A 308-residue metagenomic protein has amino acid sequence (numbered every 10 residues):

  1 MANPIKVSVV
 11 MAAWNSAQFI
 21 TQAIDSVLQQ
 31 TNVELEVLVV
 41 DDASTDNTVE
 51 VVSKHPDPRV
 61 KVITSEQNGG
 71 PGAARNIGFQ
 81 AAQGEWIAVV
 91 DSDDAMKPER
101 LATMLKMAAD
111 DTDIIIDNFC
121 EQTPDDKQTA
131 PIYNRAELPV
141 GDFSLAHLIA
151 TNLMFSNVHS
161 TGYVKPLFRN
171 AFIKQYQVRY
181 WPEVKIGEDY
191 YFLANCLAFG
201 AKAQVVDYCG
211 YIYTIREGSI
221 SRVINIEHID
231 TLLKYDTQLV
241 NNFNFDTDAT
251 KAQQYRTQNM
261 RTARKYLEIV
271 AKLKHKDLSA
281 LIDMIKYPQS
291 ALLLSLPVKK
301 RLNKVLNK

Functional and structural regions predicted by a protein language model:
F19-T21, D46-K54, A95, E99: Acidic helix N-cap motif at the loop->helix transition within catalytic regions of sugar-transfer enzymes
D25-E34: Short, acidic, metal-binding catalytic loop of nucleotide-sugar glycosyltransferases
S26, D41-E50, Q67, D91: A conserved acidic beta->alpha catalytic loop
S65-A82: Glycine-rich, basic loop-to-helix element that forms the pyrophosphate-binding segment of sugar-nucleotide handling
I87: Short aromatic/hydrophobic "clamp" motif used to bind/position activated sugar donors
K97, A102-R179: Flexible acidic/His/Gly-enriched loops in nucleotide-sugar-dependent glycosyltransferase catalytic domains
F143-N225: Conserved nucleotide-sugar donor-binding catalytic segment
Y191, A198, A203-K308: C-terminal subregions of glycosyltransferases and related glycan-biosynthesis enzymes
